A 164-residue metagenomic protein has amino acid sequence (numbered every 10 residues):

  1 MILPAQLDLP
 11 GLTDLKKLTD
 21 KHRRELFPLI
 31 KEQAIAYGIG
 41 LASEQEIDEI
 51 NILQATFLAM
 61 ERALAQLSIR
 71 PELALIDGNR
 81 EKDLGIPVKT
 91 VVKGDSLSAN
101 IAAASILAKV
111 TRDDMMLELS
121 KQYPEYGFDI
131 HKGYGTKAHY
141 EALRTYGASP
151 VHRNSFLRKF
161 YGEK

Functional and structural regions predicted by a protein language model:
M1-K164: RNase H-like, Mg2+-dependent phosphodiesterase core, and more generally RNA phosphate-backbone-engaging helix-loop
